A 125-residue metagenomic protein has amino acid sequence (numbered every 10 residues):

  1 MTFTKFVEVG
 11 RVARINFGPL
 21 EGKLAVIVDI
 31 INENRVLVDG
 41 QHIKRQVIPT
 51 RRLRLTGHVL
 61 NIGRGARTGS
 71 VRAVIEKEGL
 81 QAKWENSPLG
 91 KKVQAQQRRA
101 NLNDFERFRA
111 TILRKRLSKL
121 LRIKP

Functional and structural regions predicted by a protein language model:
T2-V9, I27-P125: Ferredoxin-like alpha/beta domains used as RNA- or RNAP-binding modules
K5, F17-L20: Short, glycine/acidic-rich beta->alpha junctions
G10-G18: A short beta-strand micro-motif
E21-V26: Conserved tryptophan-centered aromatic signature that marks the ligand-binding surface of SH3 and related Trp-rich
